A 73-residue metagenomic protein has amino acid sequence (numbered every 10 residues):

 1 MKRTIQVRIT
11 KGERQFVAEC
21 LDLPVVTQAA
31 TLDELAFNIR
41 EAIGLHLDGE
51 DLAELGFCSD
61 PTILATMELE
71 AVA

Functional and structural regions predicted by a protein language model:
M1-R8, D33-A73: Short, charged, surface-exposed hinge/linker loops at domain edges that act as mobile lids or interdomain connectors
I5, F16, V25-T27: Structural detector for hydrophobic anchor residues on beta-strands
R8-C20: Short aromatic-glycine-(Arg/Gly/Cys) micro-motifs in beta-strand/loop hairpins
V17-E19, Q28, F37: Short acidic, gly/pro-rich beta-turn/loop elements at beta-sheet edges and active-site/ligand-binding grooves
L23-D33: A short, exposed loop/beta-hairpin motif centered on an aromatic-Gly-Thr core
